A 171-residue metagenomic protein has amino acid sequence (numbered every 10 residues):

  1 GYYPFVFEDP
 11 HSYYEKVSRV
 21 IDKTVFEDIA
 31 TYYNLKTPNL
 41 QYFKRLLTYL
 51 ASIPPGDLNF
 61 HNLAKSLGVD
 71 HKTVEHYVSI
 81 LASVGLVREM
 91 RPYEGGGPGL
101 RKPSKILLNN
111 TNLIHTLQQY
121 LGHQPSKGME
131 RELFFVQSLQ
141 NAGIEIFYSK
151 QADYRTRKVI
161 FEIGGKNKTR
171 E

Functional and structural regions predicted by a protein language model:
G1-H115: Interdomain hinge/linker elements that couple catalytic modules in large macromolecular machines
S79, G85-E171: A cross-kingdom feature that marks ATP-driven nucleic-acid transaction machinery
